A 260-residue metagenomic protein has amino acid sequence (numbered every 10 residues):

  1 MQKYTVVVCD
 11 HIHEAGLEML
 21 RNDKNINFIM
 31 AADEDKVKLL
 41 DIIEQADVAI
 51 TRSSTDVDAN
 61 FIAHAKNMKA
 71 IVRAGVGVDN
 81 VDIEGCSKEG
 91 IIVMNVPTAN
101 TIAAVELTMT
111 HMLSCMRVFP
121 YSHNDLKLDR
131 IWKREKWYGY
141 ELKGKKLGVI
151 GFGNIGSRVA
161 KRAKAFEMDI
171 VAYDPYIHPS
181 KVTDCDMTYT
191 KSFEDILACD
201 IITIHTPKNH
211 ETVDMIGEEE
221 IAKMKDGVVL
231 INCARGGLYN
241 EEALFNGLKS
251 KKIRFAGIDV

Functional and structural regions predicted by a protein language model:
M1-M94, D195, G217-E219: An N-terminal-biased, well-structured beta-alpha scaffold segment characteristic of Rossmann-like dinucleotide-binding
Q2-V8, T101-A103, M112, R117 (+4 more regions): Structural/interface elements that position substrates and couple domains in central-metabolism enzymes
F28-E34, R52-S53, L126-E135, V182-Y189 (+2 more regions): Short gly/ser/thr-rich secondary-structure transition/capping motifs
V57-I62, Y176-V260: Rossmann-like adenosine-cofactor binding region
A65-A70, E89-I91, M168, D226-V228 (+1 more regions): A short helix->loop->beta-strand "cap" motif at the edges of active sites that frequently abuts
E89, P97-K146, K161: Phosphate-binding beta-alpha-beta segment of Rossmann-like dinucleotide-binding domains, i.e., the NAD(P)
F152-G153: Glycine-rich Rossmann-fold phosphate-binding loop(s) that bind the pyrophosphate of adenine dinucleotide cofactors
G156-S157: N-terminal Rossmann-fold NAD(P) dinucleotide-binding loop
